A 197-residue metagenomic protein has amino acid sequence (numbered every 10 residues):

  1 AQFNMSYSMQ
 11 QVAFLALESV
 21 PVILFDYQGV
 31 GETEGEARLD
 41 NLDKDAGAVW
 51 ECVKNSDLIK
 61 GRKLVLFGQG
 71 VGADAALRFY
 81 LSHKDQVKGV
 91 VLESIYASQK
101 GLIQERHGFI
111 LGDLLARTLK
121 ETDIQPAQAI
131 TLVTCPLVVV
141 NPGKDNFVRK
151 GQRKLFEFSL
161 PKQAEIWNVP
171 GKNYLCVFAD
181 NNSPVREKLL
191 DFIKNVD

Functional and structural regions predicted by a protein language model:
A1-C52, R62: Membrane-embedded segments
L58-G70: Alpha/beta-hydrolase fold nucleophile elbow
L66-G68, E93, V140: Short beta-strand immediately N-terminal to the catalytic nucleophile in serine-hydrolase-like folds
A75-A129, C135, A179: Hydrolase active-site cap/lid region
P126, C135, R149-F158: Short alpha-helix in the alpha/beta-hydrolase fold that links the catalytic acid
L132-T134, V138-N141, D145: Short beta-strand/loop motif that positions the catalytic acidic residue of the alpha/beta-hydrolase fold
K144-V148, Y174-C176: Acidic catalytic loop of the alpha/beta-hydrolase fold
K172-P184: Catalytic histidine-centered segment of alpha/beta-hydrolase-like enzymes
